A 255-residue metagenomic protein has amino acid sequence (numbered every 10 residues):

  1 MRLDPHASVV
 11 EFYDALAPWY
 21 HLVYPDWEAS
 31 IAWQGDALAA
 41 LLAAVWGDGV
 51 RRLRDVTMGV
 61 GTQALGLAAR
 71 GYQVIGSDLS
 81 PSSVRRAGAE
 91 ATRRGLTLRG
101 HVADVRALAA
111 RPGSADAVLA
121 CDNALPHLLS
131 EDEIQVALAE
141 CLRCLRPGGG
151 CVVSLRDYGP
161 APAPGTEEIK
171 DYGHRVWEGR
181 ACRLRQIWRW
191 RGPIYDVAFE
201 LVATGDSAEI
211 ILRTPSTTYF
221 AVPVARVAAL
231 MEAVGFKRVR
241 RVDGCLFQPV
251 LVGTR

Functional and structural regions predicted by a protein language model:
M1-G49: Conserved class I S-adenosyl-L-methionine
G49-G59: Conserved class I S-adenosyl-L-methionine
V60-Y72: Conserved SAM-binding loop of SAM-dependent methyltransferases across substrates and taxa, primarily the Class I
S80-S82: Conserved SAM/SAH-binding beta-strand->alpha-helix loop
R93-A107: Conserved SAM-binding strand-loop segment of SAM-dependent methyltransferases
A110-A117: A short acidic, Gly/Pro-enriched loop at the edge of an enzyme's catalytic core that lines a small-molecule cofactor
Q135-P147: A short glycine-rich, Lys/Arg-flanked "PGG" loop and its adjoining helix->strand segment in the class I
V152-V222: SAM-dependent methyltransferase
